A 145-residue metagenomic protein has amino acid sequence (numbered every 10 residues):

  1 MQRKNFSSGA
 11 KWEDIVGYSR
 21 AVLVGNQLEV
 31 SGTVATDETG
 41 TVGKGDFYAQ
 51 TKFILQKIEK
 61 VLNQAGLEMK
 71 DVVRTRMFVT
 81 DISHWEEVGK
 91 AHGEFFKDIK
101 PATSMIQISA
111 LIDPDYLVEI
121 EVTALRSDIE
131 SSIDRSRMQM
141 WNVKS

Functional and structural regions predicted by a protein language model:
M1-S145: Short, polar/acidic, helix-capping and beta-turn segments at strand->helix junctions that line the mouths
